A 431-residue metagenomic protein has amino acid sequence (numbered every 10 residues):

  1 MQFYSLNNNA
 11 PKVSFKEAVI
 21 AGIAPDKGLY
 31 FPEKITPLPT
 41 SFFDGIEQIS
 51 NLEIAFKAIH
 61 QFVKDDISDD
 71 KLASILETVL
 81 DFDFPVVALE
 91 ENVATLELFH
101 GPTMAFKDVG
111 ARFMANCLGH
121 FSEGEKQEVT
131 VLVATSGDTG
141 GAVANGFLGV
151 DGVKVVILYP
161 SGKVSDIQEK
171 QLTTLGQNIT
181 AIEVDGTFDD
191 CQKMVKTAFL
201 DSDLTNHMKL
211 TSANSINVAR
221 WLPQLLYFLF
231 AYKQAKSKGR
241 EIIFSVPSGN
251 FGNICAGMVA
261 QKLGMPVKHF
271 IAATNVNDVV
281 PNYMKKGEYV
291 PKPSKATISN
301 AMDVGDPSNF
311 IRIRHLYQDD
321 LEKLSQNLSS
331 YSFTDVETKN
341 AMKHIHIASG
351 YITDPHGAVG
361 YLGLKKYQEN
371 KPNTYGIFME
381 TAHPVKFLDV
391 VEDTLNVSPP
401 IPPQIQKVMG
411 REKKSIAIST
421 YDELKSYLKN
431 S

Functional and structural regions predicted by a protein language model:
M1-S431: PLP-dependent amino-acid enzyme catalytic core
